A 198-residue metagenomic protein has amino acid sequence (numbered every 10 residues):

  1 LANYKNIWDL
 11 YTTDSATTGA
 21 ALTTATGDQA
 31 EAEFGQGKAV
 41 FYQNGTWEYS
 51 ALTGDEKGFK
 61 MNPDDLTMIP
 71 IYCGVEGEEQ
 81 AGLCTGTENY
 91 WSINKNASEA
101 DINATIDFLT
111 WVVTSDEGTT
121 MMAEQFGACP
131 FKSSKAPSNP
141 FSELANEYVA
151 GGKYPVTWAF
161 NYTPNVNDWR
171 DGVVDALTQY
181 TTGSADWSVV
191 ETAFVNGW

Functional and structural regions predicted by a protein language model:
L1-T24: Glycine-centered hinge/linker elements that transmit conformational signals in sensory and ligand-binding systems
D9, D14-T17, E56-Q125: Extracytoplasmic/periplasmic substrate-recognition and gating elements
A20-Q36: Short helix-initiation/N-cap motifs at beta->coil->alpha
G27, N44-Y49, T87-N89: Beta->alpha turn/N-cap motifs
Q29-E31, Y49-K57: Pocket-flanking alpha-helical
Q36-G45: Alpha-to-beta junction loops
L66, P70-C73, M122-Q179: Long, aromatic- and glycine/proline-rich binding clefts that accommodate carbohydrate-like moieties
Q179-A193: Short, charged, surface-exposed loops that flank catalytic or proteolytic processing sites
